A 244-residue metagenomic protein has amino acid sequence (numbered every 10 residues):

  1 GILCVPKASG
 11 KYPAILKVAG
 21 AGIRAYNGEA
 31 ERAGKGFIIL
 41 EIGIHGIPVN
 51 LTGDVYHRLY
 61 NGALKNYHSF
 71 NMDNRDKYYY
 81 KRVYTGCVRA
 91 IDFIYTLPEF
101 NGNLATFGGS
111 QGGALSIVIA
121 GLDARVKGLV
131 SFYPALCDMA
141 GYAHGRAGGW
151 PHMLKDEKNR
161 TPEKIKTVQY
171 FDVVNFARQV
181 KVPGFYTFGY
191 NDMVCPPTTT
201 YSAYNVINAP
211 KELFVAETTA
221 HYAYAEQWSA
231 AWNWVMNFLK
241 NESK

Functional and structural regions predicted by a protein language model:
G1-V5, K11-A21, I39: Short beta-strand element of the alpha/beta-hydrolase
A30-T85, G141-G148: Cap/lid segment of the alpha/beta-hydrolase catalytic domain
P98-S110: Alpha/beta-hydrolase fold nucleophile elbow
G113-T161, V215, A223-E226: Hydrolase active-site cap/lid region
Q179-V180, F185-F188: Short beta-strand/loop motif that positions the catalytic acidic residue of the alpha/beta-hydrolase fold
V182, P196-N205: Short alpha-helix in the alpha/beta-hydrolase fold that links the catalytic acid
Y190-C195, H221-Y222: Acidic catalytic loop of the alpha/beta-hydrolase fold
Y201-K244: C-terminal catalytic histidine-bearing segment of alpha/beta-hydrolase fold enzymes
